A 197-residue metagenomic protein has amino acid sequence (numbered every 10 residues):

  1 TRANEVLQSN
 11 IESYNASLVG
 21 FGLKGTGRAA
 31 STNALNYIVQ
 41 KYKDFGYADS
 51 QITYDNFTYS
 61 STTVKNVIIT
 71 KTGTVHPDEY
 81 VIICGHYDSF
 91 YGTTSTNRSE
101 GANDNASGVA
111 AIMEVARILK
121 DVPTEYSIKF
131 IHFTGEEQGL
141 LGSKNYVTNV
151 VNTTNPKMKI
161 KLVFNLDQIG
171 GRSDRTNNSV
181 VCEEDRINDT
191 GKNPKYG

Functional and structural regions predicted by a protein language model:
T1-E5, V19-A30, T53-Y59, S95-N105 (+3 more regions): Second-shell loop/turn segments in exported
V6, N10-S13, S17, A29-Y47 (+6 more regions): Extracytoplasmic/secreted proteins, especially bacterial periplasmic and envelope-associated proteins
S9-I11, S60-T63, T72-D78, G92 (+3 more regions): Extracellular/periplasmic catalytic domains that process cell-envelope and extracellular macromolecules
N10-V19, Q51-Y54, N66-T70, Y80-G85 (+3 more regions): Structural recognition of the beta-strand scaffold that forms the well-ordered cores of secreted hydrolase catalytic
A16-T72: A non-catalytic alpha/beta surface segment that caps or lines the substrate-entry region of metallo-dependent hydrolase
K24-T26, F57-T62, G73-H76, Y87-Y91 (+2 more regions): Solvent-exposed loop/turn segments at secondary-structure junctions within structured extracellular/periplasmic domains
I69, I83, D88-S89, T93-L140: Alpha-helical metal-binding/catalytic segments enriched in His/Glu/Asp
F133-G197: Metal-dependent peptidase/peptidase-like ectodomains
